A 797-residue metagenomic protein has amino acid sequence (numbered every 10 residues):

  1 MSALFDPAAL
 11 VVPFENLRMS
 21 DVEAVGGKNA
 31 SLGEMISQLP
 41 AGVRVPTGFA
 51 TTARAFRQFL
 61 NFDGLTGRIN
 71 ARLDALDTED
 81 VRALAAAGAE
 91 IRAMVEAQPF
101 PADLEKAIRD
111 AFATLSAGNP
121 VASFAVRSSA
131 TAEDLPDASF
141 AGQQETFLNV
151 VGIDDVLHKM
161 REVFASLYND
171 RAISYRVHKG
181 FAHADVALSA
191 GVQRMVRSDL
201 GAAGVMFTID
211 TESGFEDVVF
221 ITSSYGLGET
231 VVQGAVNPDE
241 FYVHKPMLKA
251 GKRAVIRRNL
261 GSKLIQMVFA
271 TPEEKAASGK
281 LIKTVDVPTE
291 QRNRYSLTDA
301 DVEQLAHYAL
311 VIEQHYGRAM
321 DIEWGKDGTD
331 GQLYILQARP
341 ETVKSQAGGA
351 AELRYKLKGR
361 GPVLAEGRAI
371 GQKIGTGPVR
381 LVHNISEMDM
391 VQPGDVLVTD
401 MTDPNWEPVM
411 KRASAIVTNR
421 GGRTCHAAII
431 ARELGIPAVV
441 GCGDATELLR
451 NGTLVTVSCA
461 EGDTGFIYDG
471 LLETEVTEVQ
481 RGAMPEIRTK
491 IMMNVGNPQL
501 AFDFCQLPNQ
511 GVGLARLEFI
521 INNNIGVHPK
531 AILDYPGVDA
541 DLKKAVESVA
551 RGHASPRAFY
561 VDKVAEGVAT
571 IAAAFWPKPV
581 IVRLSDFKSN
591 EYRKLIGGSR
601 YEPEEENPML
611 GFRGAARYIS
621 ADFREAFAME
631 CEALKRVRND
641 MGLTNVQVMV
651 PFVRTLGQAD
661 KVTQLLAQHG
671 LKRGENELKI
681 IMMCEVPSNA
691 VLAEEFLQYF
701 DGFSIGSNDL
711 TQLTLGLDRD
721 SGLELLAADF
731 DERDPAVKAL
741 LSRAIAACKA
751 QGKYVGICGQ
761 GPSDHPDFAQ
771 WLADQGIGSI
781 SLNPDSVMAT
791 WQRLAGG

Functional and structural regions predicted by a protein language model:
M1-G191, L200, T289-A300, L305-Y308 (+11 more regions): N-terminal beta-alpha lobe that positions the nucleotide/phosphoryl donor in ATP/NTP-coupled carboxylate activation
F49-A102, I256-E273, C442-L472, V546-P556 (+1 more regions): A structural-propensity feature for long, helix-poor, extended segments
T66, T329, V343-S345, A365-A369 (+3 more regions): Acidic, glycine-rich flexible loop/linker segments
L73-L76, L84-A87, I108, G180-F181 (+5 more regions): Long, charged amphipathic helices and adjacent flexible linkers at domain junctions
F112, P120-A125, A130-F140, Q144-L148 (+5 more regions): Conserved alpha/beta-domain cores
F140-S174, S198-E274, L336-R368, R412-N419 (+5 more regions): Extended active-site and interfacial segments that coordinate phosphate-rich ligands in large catalytic machineries
G142, G317-T342: Conserved metal-phosphate-binding beta-hairpin within the catalytic cores of diverse ATP-dependent phosphoryl-transfer
V218-D321, K326-D327, A365-T376, T399 (+5 more regions): Conserved catalytic alpha/beta cores of large enzymes that bind or transform nucleotide phosphates and polynucleotides
